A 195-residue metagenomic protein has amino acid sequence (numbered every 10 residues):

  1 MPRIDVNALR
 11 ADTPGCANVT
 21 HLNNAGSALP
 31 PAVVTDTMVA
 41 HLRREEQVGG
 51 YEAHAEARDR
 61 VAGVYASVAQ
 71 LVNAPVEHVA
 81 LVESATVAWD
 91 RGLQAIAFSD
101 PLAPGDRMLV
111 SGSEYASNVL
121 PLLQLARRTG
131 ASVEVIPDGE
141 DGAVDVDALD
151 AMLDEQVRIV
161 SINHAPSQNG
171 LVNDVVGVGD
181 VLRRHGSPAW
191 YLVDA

Functional and structural regions predicted by a protein language model:
M1-A195: Pyridoxal 5′-phosphate
